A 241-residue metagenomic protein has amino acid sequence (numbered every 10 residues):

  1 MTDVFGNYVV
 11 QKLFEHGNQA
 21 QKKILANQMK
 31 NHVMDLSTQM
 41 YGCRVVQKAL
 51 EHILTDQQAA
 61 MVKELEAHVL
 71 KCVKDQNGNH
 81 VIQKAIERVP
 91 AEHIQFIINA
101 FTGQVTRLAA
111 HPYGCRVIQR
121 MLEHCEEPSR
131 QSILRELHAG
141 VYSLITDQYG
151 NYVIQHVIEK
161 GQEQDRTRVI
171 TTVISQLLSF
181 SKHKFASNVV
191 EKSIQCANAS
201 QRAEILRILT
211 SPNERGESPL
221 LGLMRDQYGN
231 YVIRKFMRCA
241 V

Functional and structural regions predicted by a protein language model:
M1-V241: Eukaryotic gene-expression regulator signature that favors modular helical reader/repeat domains and their
